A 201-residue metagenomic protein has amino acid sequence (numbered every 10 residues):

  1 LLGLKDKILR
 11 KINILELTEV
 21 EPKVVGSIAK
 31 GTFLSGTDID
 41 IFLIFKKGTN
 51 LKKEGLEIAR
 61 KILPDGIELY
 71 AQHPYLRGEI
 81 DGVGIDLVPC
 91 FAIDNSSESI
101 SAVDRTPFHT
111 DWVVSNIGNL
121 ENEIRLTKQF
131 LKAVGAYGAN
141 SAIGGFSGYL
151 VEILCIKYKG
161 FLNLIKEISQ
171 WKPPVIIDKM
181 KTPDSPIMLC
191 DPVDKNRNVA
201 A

Functional and structural regions predicted by a protein language model:
L1-V24, K53-E54: Helical scaffold of the NTase/Pol beta-like nucleotidyltransferase catalytic core
I8, K47-L63: A short, contiguous, amphipathic alpha-helix enriched in charged residues
E16-S27, D65-Q72: Short beta-strand elements
K30-G36, E79: Short glycine-biased active-site loop of nucleotidyltransferases that positions the nucleotide triphosphate and helps
F33-S35, I41-K47, D86-E121: Hydrophobic, small-residue-rich alpha-helical packing segments that form membrane-like cores
L56-E98: Conserved catalytic core of two-metal-ion nucleotidyltransferases
A59, V103, F108-T110, E123-T127 (+1 more regions): Long, basic N-terminal domains or extensions that often function in RNA/ssDNA interaction or organelle/cellular
N119-A201: Conserved nucleotidyltransferase catalytic core and NTase-mimicking acidic/glycine-rich helix/loop elements in nucleic
